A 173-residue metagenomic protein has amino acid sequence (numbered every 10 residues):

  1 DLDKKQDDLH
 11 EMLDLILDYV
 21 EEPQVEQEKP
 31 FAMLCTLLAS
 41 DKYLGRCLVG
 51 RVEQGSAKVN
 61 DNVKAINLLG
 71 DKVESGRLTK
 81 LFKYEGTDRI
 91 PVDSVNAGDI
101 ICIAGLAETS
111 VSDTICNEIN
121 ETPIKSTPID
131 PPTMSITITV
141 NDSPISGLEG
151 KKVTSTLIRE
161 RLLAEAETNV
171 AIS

Functional and structural regions predicted by a protein language model:
D1-S173: Structural and coupling elements of P-loop NTPases
